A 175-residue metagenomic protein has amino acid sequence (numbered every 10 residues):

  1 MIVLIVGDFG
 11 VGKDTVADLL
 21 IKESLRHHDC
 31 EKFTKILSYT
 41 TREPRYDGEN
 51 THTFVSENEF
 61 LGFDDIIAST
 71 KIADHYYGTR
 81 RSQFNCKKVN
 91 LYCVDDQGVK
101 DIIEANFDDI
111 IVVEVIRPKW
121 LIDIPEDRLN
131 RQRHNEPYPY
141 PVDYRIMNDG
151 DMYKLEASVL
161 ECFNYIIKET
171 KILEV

Functional and structural regions predicted by a protein language model:
I5: Hydrophobic anchor at the beta1->P-loop junction of P-loop NTPases
D8: P-loop (Walker A) phosphate-binding loop of NTP-binding proteins
V11: ATP-binding Walker
D14: Walker A/P-loop
K22-K35: Post-Walker A helix-loop "phosphate-sensing" segment adjacent to the P-loop in P-loop NTPases
T34, S38-D96: ATP-dependent small-molecule kinase phosphotransfer cores that center on conserved nucleotide phosphate-binding segments
L91-D95, E104-I124, R128, M147: Conserved phosphate-donor/acceptor-positioning beta-strand/loop module used by diverse small-molecule
L121-V175: Small-molecule kinase domains that catalyze NTP-dependent phosphoryl transfer to phosphate-bearing small molecules
